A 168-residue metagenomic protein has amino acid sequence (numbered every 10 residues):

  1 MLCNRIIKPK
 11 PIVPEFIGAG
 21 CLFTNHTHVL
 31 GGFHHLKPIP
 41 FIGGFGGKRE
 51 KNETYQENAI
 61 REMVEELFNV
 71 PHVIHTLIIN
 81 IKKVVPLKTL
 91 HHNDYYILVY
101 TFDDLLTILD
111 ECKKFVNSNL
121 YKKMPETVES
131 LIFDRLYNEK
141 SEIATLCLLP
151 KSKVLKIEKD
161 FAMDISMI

Functional and structural regions predicted by a protein language model:
L2-F45: N-terminal strand-loop-strand
N4, P9, I74, I81-K82 (+3 more regions): Intrinsic-disorder/low-complexity loop/linker signature
I12-P14, F33-P40, V70-H91, K156: Conserved, well-structured beta-alpha core segment at the onset of a catalytic domain
F16-G20, N93-I97, I143: Short hydrophobic/aromatic beta-strand or adjacent loop that forms the aromatic wall/cage of a ligand/substrate-binding
H35-L36, V64, F102-D103: Secondary-structure transition/turn motif
K37-F41, I97-V99, L106-I168: Nudix hydrolase/Nudix homology domain
G44-K83: The catalytic Nudix box helix
K83-I97, F102-I108: Acidic pyrophosphate-coordinating catalytic loop
